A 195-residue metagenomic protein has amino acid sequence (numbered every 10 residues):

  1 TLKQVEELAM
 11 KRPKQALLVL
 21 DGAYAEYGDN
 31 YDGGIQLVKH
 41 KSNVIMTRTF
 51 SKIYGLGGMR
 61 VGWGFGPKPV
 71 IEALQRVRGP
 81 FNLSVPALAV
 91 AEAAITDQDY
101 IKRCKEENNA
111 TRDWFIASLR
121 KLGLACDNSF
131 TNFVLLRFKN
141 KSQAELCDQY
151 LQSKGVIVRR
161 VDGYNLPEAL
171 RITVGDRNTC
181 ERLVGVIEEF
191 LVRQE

Functional and structural regions predicted by a protein language model:
T1-L18, G22-I53: Active-site pre-lysine segment of PLP-dependent enzymes
K3, S153-K154, R159, G163-E195: PLP-dependent enzyme catalytic core of the Aspartate aminotransferase-like
L17, A125, I157: Residue-level detector of anion-binding/catalytic polar loops
N43-D127: PLP-dependent aminotransferase class I/II
G58, F130, N165-E168: Short acidic/glycine-enriched loop/turn segments that link adjacent beta-strands
G66, L136-N140, V174-D176: Short beta-strand-to-loop capping motifs
N109, K121-K154, L170: Conserved PLP-binding catalytic core of the aspartate aminotransferase-like
